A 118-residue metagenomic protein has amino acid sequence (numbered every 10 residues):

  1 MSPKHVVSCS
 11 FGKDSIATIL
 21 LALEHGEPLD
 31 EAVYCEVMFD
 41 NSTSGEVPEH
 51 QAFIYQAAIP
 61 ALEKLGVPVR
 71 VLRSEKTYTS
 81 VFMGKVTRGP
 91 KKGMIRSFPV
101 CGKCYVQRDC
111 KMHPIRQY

Functional and structural regions predicted by a protein language model:
M1-Y118: ATP-dependent adenylation/nucleotidyltransferase module used to activate substrates
